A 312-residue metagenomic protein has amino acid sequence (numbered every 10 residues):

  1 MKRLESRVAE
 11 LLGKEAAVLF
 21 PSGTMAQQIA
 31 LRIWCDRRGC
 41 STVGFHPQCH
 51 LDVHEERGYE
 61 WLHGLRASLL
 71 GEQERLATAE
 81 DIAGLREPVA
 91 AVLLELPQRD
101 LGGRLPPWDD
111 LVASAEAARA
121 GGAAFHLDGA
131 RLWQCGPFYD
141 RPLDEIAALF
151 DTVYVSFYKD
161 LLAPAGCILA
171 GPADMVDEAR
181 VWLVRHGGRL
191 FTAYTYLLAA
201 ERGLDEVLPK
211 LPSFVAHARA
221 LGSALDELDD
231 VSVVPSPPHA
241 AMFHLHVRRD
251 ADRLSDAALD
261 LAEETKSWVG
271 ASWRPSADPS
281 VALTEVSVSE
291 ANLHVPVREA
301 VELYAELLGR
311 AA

Functional and structural regions predicted by a protein language model:
M1-G23, D36, P47-V53, G58-E60: Conserved N-terminal alpha-helix of the aminotransferase class I/II PLP-enzyme fold
C35-A91: PLP-dependent aminotransferase-like
R66-A67, F125-H126, V269: Hydrophobic beta-strand scaffold residues
R75-A130, Q134: Active-site phosphate-binding strand-loop segment of PLP-dependent enzymes
I82, G136-D144: Distinct, well-ordered alpha-helical segments
D100, L105, A148-R249: Active-site C-terminal subdomain of aminotransferase-like
D230-A312: Conserved C-terminal alpha-helix-loop-beta "cap" of PLP-dependent enzymes that closes/shapes the active-site mouth
